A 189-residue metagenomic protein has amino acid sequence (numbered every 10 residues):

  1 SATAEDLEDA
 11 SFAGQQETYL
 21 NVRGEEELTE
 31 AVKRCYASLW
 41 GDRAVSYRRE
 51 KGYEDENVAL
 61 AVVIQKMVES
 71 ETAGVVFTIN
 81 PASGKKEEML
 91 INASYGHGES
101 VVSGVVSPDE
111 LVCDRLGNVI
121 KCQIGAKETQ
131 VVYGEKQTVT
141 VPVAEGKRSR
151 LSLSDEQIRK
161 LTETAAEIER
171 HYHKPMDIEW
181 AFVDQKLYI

Functional and structural regions predicted by a protein language model:
S1-I189: Conserved mixed alpha/beta core segments that line enzyme active sites in large multi-domain catalysts
